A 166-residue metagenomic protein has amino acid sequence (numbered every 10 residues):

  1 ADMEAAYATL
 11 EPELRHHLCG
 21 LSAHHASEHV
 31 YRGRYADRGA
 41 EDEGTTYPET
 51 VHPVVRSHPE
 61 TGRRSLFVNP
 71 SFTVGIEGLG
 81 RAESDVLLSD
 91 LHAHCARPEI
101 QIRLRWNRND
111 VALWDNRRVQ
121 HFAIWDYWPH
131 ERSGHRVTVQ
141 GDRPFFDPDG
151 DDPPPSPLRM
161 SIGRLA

Functional and structural regions predicted by a protein language model:
A1-V111, N116-A166: Non-heme Fe(II) oxygenase catalytic core, chiefly the N-lobe of the double-stranded beta-helix
